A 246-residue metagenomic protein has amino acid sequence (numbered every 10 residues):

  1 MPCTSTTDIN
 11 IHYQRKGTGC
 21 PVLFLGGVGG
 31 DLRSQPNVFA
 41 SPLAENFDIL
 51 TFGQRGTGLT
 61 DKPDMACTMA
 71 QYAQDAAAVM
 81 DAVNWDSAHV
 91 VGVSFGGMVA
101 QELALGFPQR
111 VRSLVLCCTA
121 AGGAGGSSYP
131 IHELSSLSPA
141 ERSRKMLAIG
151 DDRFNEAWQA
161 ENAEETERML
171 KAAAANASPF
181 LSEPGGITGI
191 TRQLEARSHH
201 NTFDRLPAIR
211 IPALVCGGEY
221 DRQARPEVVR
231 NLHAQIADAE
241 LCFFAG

Functional and structural regions predicted by a protein language model:
S5-M65: Conserved HGGG/HGGXW glycine-rich cap/lid loop of the alpha/beta-hydrolase fold
L50-V91: Active-site loop/oxyanion-hole signature of alpha/beta-hydrolase fold enzymes
H89, R112-V115, P207: Residue in the alpha/beta-hydrolase core beta-strand immediately N-terminal to the catalytic nucleophile
G92, G96, A100: Gly/Ala-rich beta-loop-alpha elbow adjacent to hydrolase catalytic centers
Q101, L105, R112-R144: Flexible "cap/lid" loop of the alpha/beta hydrolase fold
M146-S198, D204-R205: Conserved alpha/beta-hydrolase catalytic His-Asp/Glu region
I209, V215-G217: Short beta-strand/loop motif that positions the catalytic acidic residue of the alpha/beta-hydrolase fold
R222-V228: Conserved alpha/beta-hydrolase "acid-adjacent" motif
